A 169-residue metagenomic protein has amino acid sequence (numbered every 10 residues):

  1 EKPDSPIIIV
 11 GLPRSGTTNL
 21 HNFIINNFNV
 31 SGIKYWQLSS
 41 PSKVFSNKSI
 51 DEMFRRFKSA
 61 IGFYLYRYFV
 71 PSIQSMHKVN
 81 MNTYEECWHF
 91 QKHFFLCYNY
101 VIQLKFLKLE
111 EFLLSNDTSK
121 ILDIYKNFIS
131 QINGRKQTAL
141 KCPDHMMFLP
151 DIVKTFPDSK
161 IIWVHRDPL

Functional and structural regions predicted by a protein language model:
E1-S5: Extreme N-terminal, non-catalytic leader segments that precede Walker-type/kinase nucleotide-binding cores
I7, S31, K160-I162: Hydrophobic/aromatic beta-strand patches that form the interior of the parallel beta-sheet core in alpha/beta enzyme
I9-F28: Glycine-rich phosphate-binding P-loop
V10-L12, A139-P143, H165: Short His-Asn-centered micro-motif
N26-W36: Post-Walker A helix-loop "phosphate-sensing" segment adjacent to the P-loop in P-loop NTPases
S39-T138: PAPS-dependent sulfation machinery
D123, D144-D151, L169: Flexible loop/turn segments at secondary-structure boundaries
I152-L169: Conserved phosphate-donor/acceptor-positioning beta-strand/loop module used by diverse small-molecule
